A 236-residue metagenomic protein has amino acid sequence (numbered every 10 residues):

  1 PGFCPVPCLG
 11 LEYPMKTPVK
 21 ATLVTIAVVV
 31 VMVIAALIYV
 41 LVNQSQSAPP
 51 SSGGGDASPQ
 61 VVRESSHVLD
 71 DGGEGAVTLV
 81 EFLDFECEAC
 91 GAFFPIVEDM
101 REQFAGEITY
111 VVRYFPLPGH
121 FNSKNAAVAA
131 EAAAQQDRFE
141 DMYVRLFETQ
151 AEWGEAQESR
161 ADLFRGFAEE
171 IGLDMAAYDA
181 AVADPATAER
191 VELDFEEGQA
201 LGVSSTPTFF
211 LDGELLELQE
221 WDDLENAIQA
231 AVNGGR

Functional and structural regions predicted by a protein language model:
F3-V42, F167-R236: C-terminal cap of thioredoxin/glutaredoxin-like
N43-A57: Ser/Thr/Pro/Gly-rich low-complexity linker/stalk segments immediately outside membranes or between
G54-V61, R236: Low-complexity, Pro/Thr/Ser/Glu-rich flexible segments characteristic of extracytoplasmic/periplasmic regions
P59-V77, E102: A short beta-strand-turn-helix
Q60-V61, A92, R190: Short secondary-structure boundary/capping elements
R63-V68, I96-E98, F195-E197: A generic local structural motif
D70, V80, E217: Residue-level detector of conserved, well-ordered beta-strand and adjacent loop positions that form binding/recognition
G75, V80-E86, G91-E169, S204 (+2 more regions): Structural alpha/beta surface segment adjacent to cysteine/selenocysteine redox centers across thiol/disulfide enzymes
